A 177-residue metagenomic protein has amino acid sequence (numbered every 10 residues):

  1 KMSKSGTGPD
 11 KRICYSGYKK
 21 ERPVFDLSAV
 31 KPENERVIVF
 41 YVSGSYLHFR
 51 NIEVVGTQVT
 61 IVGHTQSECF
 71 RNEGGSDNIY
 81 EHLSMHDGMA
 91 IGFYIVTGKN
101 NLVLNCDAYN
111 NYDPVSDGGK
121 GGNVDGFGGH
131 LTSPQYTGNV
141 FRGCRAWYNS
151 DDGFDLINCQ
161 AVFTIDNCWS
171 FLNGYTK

Functional and structural regions predicted by a protein language model:
M2-S3, A29-F40, V62-N72, D87-I95 (+4 more regions): Extracellular beta-strand/beta-solenoid scaffold signature
S3, S16-Y18, V42-S43, R50 (+14 more regions): Feature marks extracellular polysaccharide-active and adherence modules
S5-T65, Y112: Right-handed parallel beta-helix/beta-spiral solenoid domain characteristic of secreted/periplasmic
T7, G98-N100, C159: Short strand-connecting beta-turns/loops that link adjacent beta-strands
K11, E21, S76, K99 (+2 more regions): Residue-level signal for beta-strand positions within conserved beta-sheet cores that form or flank
K11, L27, N78, N101-L102 (+3 more regions): Short linear motifs in intrinsically disordered/low-complexity regions
